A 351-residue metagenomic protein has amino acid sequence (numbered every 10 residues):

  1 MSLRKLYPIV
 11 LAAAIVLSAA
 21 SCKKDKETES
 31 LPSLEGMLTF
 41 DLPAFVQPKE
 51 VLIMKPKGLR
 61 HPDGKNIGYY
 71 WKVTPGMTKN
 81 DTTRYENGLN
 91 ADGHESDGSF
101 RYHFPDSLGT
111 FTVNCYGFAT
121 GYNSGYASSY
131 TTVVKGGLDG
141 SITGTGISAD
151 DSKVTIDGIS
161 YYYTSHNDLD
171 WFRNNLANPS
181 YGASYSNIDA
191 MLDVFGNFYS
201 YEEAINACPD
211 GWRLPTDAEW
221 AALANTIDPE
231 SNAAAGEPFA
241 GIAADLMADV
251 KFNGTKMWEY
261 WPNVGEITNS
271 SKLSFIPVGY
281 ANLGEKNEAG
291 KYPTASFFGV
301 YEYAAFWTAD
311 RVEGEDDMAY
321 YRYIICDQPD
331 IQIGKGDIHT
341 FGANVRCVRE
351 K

Functional and structural regions predicted by a protein language model:
L3, I15-F45, G121-S152, F297 (+2 more regions): Bacterial Sec-dependent N-terminal signal peptides
K55-D63: Acidic, Ser/Thr
I67-W71: Short beta-strand elements bearing conserved aromatic residues within extracellular beta-rich modules
V73-Y102: Surface-exposed, flexible coil segments in extracellular/virion-facing regions
T82, S107, D151-S152: Coil residues (strongly favoring Ser/Thr
F104-T110: Surface-exposed, short loops/turns at beta-strand junctions within beta-sandwich domains
G137-K351: Conserved positions within compact, well-structured domain cores
